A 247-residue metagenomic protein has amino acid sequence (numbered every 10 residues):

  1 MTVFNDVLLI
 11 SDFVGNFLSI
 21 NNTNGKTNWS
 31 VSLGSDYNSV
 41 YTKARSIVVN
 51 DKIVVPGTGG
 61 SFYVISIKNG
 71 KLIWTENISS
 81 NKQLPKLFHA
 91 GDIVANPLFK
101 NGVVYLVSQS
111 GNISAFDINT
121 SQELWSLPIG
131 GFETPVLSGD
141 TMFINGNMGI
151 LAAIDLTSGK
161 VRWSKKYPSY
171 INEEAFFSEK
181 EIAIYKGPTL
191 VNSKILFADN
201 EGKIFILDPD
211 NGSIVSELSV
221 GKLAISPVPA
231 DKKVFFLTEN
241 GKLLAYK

Functional and structural regions predicted by a protein language model:
M1-N5, T27-N50, T75-F99, Q122-G139 (+2 more regions): Extracytoplasmic beta-rich repeat domains
N5, D12-F13, G57-T58, N101 (+4 more regions): Structural signature of WD-repeat beta-propellers
N16, K26, N50-D51, K71 (+2 more regions): Tandem repeat domain/solenoid detector
L18, Y63, S114, A152 (+2 more regions): WD40 beta-propeller blade core
N21-G25, I67-G70, D117-T120, L156-S158 (+2 more regions): Short loop/turn segments that connect beta-strands within beta-propeller blades
T141-L156, K160, S164-I206: Loop/turn-rich, solvent-exposed surfaces of beta-rich toroidal or solenoidal domains
S193-G241, K247: C-terminal closing repeat unit and adjoining cap/tail of repeat-based domains
